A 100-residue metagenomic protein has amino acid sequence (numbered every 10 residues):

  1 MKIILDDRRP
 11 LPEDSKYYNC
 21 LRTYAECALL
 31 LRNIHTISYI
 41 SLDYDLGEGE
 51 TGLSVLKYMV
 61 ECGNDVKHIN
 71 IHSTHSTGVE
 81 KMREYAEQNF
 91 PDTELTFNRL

Functional and structural regions predicted by a protein language model:
M1-L100: Catalytic phosphate/metal-binding cores of nucleic-acid and nucleotide-processing enzymes, i.e., regions that mediate
